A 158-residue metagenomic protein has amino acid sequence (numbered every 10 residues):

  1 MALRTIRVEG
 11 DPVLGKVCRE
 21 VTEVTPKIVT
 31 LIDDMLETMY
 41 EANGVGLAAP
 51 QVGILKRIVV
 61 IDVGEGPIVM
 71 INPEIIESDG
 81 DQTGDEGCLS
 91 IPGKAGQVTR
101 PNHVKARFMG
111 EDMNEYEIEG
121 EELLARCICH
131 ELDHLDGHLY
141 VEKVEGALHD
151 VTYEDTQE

Functional and structural regions predicted by a protein language model:
M1-E158: Positively charged
